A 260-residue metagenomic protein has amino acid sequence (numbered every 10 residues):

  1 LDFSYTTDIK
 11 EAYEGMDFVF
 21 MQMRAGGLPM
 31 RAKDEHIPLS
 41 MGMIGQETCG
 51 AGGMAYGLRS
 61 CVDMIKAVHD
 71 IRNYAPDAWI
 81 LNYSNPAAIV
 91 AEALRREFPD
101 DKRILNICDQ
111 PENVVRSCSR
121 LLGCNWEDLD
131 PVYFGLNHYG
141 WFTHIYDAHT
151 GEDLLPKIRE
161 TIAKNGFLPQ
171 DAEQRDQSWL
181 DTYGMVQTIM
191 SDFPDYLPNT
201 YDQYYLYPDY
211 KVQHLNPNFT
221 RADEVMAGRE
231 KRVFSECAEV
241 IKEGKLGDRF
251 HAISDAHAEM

Functional and structural regions predicted by a protein language model:
D2-E14: Short acidic low-complexity segments
Y13, D17-M23: N-terminal Rossmann-like NAD(P) cofactor-binding module of classical short-chain dehydrogenase/reductase
A25-F98: Rossmann-fold NAD(P)-binding glycine/threonine-rich loop
P29-R31, M43-E47, L105-C108, L129-V132 (+1 more regions): Glycine-rich loops and low-complexity Gly/Arg-rich segments that provide flexible linkers or classic glycine-based
C49-M54, P111-V115, N137, T161-G166: Short C-terminal domain-edge/linker segments immediately following a structured domain
A67-Y146: Internal, well-ordered domain-core segments that constitute the primary functional module of diverse proteins
G123-M260: Long, compositionally biased stretches enriched for glycine and/or charged residues
